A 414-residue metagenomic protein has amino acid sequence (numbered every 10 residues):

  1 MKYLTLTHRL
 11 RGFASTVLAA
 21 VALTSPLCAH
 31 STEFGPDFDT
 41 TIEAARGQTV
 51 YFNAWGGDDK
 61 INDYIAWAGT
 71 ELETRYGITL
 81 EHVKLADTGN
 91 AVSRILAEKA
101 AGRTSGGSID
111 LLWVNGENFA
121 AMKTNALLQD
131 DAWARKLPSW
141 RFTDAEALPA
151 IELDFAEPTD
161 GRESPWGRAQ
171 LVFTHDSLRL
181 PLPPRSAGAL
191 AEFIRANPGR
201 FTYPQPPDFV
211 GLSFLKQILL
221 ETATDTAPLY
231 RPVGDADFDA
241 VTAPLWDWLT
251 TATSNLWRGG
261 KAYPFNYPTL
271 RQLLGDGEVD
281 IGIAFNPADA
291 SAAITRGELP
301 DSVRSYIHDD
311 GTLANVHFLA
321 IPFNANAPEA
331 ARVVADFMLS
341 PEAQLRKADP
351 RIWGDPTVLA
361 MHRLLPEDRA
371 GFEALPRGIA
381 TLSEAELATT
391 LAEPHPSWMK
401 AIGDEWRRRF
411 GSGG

Functional and structural regions predicted by a protein language model:
K2-V17: Bacterial N-terminal signal peptides that target proteins for export
A14-P26: Bacterial N-terminal signal peptides
F34-P36, Q272, I379-G414: Conserved C-terminal helix/tail region of periplasmic/extracytoplasmic solute-binding proteins
D37-R46, N53, G57-T79, F173: Short, polar/charged alpha-helical segment
W55-W67, H82-V92, S105, I109-P268: Extracytoplasmic ligand-binding site segments that recognize negatively charged/polar headgroups
F119-A121, G282-P300: A ligand-binding cleft/hinge motif common to bilobed small-molecule-binding domains
F155-A156, A169, W248-T253, Y263 (+1 more regions): Periplasmic-binding protein-like
T312, H317-E386: Mature extracytoplasmic/periplasmic domains
